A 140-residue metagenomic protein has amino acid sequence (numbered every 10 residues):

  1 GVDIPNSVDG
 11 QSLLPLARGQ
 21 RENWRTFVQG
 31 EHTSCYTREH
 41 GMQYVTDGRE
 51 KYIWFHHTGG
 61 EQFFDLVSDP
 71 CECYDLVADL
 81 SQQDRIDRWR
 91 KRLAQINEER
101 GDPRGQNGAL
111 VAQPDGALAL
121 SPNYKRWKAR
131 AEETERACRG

Functional and structural regions predicted by a protein language model:
G1-Q43, D84, R88, Q106-G108: Polar, surface-exposed loop/tail segments that function as active-site lids or cofactor/substrate-recognition elements
P15, D75-A78: Phosphate-coordinating loops and pocket residues in cytosolic domains that bind phosphorylated ligands
R21-R25, E50, E98-D102: Generic structural signal for secondary-structure transition and capping sites
M42-E61: Low-complexity, glycine/alanine/valine/leucine- and proline-rich hydrophobic stretches
F63-D65: Hydrophobic beta-strand positions in blades of beta-propellers and related beta-sheet-rich domains
D69: Intrinsically disordered, low-complexity polar regions and short flexible loop motifs
A78-G140: Long, internal low-complexity/basic segments
